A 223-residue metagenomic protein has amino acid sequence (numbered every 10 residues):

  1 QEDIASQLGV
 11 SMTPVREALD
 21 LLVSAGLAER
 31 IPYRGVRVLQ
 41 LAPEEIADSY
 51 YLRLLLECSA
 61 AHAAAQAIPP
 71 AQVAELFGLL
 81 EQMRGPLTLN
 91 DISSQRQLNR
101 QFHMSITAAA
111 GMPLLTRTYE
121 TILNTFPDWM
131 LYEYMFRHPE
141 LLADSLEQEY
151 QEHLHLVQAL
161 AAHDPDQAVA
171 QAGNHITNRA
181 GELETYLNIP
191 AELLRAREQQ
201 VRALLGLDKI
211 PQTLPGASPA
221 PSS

Functional and structural regions predicted by a protein language model:
Q1-Q66, A71-Q72, E184, N188-S223: Short linear motifs at protein or domain termini
V15-A25, V36, M83, L123 (+2 more regions): A general secondary-structure boundary signal
L41-I46, A61-P69, P86-D91, F136-S145: A ubiquitous short alpha-helical element
P43, L54, A74-F77, E147-Q151: Amphipathic alpha-helical repeat elements characteristic of tetratricopeptide repeat
S49, P70-Y134, E152-Q158, Q167-R179: Conserved amphipathic alpha-helical segments that form helical-bundle/coiled-coil interaction surfaces
L89, L131-S223: C-terminal all-alpha effector/ligand-binding and dimerization domain of prokaryotic HTH-type transcriptional repressors
